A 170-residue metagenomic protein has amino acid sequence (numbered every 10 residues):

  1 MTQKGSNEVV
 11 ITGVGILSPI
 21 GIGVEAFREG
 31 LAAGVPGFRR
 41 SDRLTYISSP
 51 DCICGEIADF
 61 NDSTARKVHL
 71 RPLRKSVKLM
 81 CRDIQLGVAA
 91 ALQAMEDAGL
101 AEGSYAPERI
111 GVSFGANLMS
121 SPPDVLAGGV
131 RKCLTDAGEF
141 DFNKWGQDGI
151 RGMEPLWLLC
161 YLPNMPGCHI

Functional and structural regions predicted by a protein language model:
M1-H169: Conserved "HGTGT" condensation-loop signature of ketosynthase/thiolase-family condensing enzymes that catalyze
